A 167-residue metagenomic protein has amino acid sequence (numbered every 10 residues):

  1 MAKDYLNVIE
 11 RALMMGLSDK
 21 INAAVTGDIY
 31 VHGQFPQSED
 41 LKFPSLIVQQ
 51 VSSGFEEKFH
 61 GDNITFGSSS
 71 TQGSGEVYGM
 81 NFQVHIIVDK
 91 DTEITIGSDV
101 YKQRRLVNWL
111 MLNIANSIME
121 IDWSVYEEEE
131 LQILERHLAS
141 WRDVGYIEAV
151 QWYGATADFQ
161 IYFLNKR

Functional and structural regions predicted by a protein language model:
M1-K20, G73-V77, S124-R167: Short, charged interaction patches at domain edges and termini
M1-Q72, I121: Small/polar-rich, solvent-exposed N-terminal microdomains that initiate assembly or binding
P44-I47, F82, R136, A157: A broad, low-specificity signal marking well-ordered, structured residues that form hydrophobic/aromatic
K58-G61, T95-S98, R167: Short, charged, solvent-exposed linker or helix-capping segments at domain edges/interfaces that act as flexible hinges
G67, G79-H85, T156-Q160: Beta-strand secondary-structure signal
Q72-G79, I87-E120: Extracellular/virion structural assembly segments
V84-T92, Q160-R167: Beta-strand elements of well-folded, non-transmembrane domains
